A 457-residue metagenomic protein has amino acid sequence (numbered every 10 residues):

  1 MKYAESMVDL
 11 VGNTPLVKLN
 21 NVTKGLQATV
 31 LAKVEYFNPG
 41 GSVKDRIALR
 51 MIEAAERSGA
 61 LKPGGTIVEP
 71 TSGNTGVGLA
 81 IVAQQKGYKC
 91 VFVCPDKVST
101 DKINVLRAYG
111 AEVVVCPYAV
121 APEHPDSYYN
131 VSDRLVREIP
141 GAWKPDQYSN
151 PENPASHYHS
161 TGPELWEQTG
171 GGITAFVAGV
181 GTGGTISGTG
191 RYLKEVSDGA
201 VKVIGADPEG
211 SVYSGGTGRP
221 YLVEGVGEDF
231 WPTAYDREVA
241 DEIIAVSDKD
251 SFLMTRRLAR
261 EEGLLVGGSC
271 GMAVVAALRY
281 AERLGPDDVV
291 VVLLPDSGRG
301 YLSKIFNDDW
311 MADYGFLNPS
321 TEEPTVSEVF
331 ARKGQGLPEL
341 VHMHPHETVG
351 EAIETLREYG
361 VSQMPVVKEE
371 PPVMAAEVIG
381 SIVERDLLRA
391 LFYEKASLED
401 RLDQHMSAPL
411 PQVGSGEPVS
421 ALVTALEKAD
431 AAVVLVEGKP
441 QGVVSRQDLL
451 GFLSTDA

Functional and structural regions predicted by a protein language model:
M1-V329: PLP-dependent amino-acid enzyme catalytic core
A83, L106, L165, G263 (+7 more regions): Terminal peptide-recognition signature
E238-V239, E322-L340, L398-L410: Bateman (tandem CBS) regulatory domains
A245, H342, S381, Q412 (+1 more regions): Short aromatic/basic micro-patch
Q335, E370-E377: Short, solvent-exposed loop/turn segments that connect beta-strands within catalytic domains and beta-strand-rich
V341-V361, V366-E370, L391, P411-D430 (+3 more regions): The conserved cystathionine-beta-synthase
I379-L387, A432, Q441-L449: Short hydrophobic beta-strand motif reused across regulatory alpha/beta modules
E384-D403, L449-A457: A short, polar/charged loop-to-alpha-helix boundary motif
